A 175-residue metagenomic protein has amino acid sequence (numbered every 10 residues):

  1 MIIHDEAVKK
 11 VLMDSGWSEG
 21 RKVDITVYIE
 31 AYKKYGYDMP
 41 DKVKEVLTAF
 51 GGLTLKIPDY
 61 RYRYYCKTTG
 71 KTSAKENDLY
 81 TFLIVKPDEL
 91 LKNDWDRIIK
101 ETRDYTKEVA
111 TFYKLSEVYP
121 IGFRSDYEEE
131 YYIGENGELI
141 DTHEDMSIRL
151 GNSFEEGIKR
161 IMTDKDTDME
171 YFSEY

Functional and structural regions predicted by a protein language model:
M1-D126, M169-S173: A surface-exposed partner-binding patch
G51-G52, G137, G151, D168: Glycine-centered flexibility motif
R124-E129, G134: Short, surface-exposed coil-to-beta transition loops
I133-N136, H143: Short acidic-glycine loop/turn motifs at beta-strand connectors
S147-Y171: Compact, glycine/acidic-enriched structural inserts
